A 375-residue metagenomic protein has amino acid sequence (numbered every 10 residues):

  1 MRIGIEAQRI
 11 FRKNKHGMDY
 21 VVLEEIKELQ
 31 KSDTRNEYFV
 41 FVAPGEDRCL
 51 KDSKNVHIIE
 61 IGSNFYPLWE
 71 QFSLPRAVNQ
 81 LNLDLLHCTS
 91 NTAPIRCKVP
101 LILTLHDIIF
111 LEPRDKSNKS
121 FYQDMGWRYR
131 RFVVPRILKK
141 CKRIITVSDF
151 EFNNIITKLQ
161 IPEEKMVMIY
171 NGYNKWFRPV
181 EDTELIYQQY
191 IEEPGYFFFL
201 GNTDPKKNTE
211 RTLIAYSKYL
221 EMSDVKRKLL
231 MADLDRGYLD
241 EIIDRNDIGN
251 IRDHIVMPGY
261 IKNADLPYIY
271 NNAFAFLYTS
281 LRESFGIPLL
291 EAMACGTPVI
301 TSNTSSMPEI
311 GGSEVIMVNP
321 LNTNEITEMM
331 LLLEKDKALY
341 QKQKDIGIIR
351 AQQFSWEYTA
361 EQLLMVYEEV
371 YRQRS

Functional and structural regions predicted by a protein language model:
M1-S375: Carbohydrate transferase catalytic cores enriched for Leloir-type hexosyltransferases
